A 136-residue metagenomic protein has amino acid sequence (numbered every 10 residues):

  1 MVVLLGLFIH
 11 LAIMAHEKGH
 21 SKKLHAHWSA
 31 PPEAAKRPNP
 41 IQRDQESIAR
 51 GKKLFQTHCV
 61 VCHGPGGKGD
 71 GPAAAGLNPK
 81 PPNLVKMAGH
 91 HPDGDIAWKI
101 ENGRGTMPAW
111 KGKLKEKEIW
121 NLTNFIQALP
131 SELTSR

Functional and structural regions predicted by a protein language model:
M1-H10: Bacterial N-terminal signal peptides
A12-L24: Cleaved targeting-peptide boundary
H16, H63, H91: Histidine-centered active-site/metal-ligand motif
K23-L54, R136: Electrostatic cytochrome c docking/interface patches
Q45-K68, I96-N102: Sequence/structural segment immediately N-terminal to covalent heme-attachment motifs in c-type and related
K68-D70, A128-R136: Inter-heme linker and motif-flanking segments adjacent to c-type heme-binding CXXCH motifs in c-type cytochromes
P72-G76: Short cysteine/histidine-rich zinc-coordinating motifs and their immediately flanking basic loops
N78-A128: Extracytoplasmic electron-transfer domains, predominantly the class I c-type cytochrome c fold
